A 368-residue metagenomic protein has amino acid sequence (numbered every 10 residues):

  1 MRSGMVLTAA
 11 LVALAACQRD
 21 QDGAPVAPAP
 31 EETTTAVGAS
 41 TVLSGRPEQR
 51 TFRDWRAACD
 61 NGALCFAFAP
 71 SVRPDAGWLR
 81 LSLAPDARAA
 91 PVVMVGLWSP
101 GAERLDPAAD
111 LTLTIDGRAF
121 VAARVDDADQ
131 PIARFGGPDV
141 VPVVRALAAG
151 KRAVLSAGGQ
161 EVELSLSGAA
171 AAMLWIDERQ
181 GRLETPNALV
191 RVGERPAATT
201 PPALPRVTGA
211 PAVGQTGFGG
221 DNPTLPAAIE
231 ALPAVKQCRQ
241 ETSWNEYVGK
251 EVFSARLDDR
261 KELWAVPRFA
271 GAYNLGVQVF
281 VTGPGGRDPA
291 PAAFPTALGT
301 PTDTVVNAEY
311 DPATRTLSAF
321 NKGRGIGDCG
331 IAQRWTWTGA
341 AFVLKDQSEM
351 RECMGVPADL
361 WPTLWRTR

Functional and structural regions predicted by a protein language model:
M1-Q21: Sec-dependent N-terminal signal peptides
C17-W244, S254, L275, L344: A generic "folded-domain core" signal
A102, R268-A272, G323-I326: Short consensus segments that form the blades of beta-propeller domains, in both extracellular/periplasmic
A231-E241, V281-A297, T336-A341: Surface-exposed loop/turn elements that mediate protein-protein interactions on large endomembrane-trafficking
K250-R256, V305-E309: Beta-propeller blade termini
V252-A272: Exposed beta-strand-loop-beta-strand "reactive/processing" segments of non-cytosolic proteins
A272-F280, G327-Q333: Structural motif
A290-R368: Short aromatic loop motif centered on NTY/YTY
